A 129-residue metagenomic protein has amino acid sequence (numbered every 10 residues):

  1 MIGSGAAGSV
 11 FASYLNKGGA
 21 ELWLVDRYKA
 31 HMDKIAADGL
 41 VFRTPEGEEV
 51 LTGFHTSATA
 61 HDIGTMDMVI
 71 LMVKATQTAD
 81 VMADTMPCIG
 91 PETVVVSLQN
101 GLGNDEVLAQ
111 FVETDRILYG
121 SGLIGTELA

Functional and structural regions predicted by a protein language model:
M1-P45: NAD(P)+-binding Rossmann beta1-loop-alpha1 motif at the extreme N-terminus of oxidoreductases
S4, A12, N16, H55-D62 (+1 more regions): A generic structural signal for ordered secondary structure
S9, E48-E49, H55, D67 (+1 more regions): Short leucine-rich amphipathic alpha-helices used at interfaces
G19-E21, G53, E92, T114: A generic structural signal for alpha->beta connector loops
L22-Y28, L51, V73-A75, L98-Q99: Short low-complexity stretches enriched in small and charged residues
A30, A37, L51-T52, L123 (+1 more regions): Residue-level signal for pocket-adjacent positions within structured domains
L40-A58: N-terminal glycine-rich dinucleotide-binding loop that anchors FAD/FMN and/or NAD(P) in oxidoreductases
A58-A129: Rossmann-like NAD(P)(H) cofactor-binding subdomain of soluble oxidoreductases
